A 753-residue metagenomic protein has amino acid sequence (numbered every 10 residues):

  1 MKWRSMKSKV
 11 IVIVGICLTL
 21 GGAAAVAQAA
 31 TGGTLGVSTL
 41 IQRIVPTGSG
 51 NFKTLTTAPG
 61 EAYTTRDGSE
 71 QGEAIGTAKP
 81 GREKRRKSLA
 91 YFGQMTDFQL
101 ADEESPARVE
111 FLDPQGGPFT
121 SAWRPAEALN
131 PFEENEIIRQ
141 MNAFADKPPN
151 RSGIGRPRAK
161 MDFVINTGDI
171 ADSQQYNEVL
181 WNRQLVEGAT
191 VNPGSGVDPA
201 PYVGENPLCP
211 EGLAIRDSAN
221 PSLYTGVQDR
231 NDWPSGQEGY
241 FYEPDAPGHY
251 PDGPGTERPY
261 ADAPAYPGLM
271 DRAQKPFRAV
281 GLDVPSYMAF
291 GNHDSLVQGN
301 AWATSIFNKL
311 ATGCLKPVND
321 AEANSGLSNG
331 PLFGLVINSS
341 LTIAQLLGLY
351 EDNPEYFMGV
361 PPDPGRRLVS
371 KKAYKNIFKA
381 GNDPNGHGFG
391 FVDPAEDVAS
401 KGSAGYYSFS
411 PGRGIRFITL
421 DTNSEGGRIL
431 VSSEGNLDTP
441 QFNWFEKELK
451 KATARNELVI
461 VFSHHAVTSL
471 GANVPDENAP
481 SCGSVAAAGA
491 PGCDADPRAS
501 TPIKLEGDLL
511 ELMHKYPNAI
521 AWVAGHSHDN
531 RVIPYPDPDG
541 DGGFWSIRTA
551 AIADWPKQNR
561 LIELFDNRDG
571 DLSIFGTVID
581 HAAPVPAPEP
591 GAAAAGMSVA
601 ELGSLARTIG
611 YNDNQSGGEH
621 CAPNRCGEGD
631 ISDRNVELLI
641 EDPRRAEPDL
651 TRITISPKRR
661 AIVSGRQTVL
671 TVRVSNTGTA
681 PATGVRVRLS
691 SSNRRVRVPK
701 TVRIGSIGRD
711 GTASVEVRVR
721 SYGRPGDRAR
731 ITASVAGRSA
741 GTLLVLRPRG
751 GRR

Functional and structural regions predicted by a protein language model:
A30-G155, D162-I165, N206-L269, M288 (+6 more regions): Metal-dependent phosphoesterase/phosphodiesterase active-site architecture
D102, D172-Q174, D294-Q298, G426-R428 (+3 more regions): Active-site environment of divalent metal-dependent phosphoester hydrolases
E103, T679-G684, G726: Short acidic/proline- and small/hydrophobic-mixed sequence motifs that coincide with surface turns and coil-to-beta
N166-E187, V297-A311, G471-P475, R531-D539: Metal-dependent catalytic neighborhoods of phosphoester/phosphodiester hydrolases
R660-R666: Short, solvent-exposed loop/linker segments at the N-terminal edge of repeated beta-sheet extracellular domains
V674-G678: Asparagine-centered strand-capping/turn motif at beta-strand->loop junctions
V698-G723: Intrinsically disordered, low-complexity Pro/Gly/Ser/Thr-rich segments with frequent PxxP/GP/PP motifs and embedded
Y722-R753: Terminal connector regions
